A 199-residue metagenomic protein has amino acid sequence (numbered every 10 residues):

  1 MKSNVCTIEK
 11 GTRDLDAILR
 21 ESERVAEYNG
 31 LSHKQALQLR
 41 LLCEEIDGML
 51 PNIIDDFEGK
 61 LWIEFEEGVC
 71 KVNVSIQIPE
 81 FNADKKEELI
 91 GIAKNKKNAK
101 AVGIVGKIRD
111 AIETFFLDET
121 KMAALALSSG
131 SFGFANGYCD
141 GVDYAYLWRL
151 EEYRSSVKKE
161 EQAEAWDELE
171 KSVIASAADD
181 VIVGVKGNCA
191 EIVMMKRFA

Functional and structural regions predicted by a protein language model:
M1-N4, P51-A199: Conserved beta-strand-loop-beta-strand hairpin that lines the nucleotide-binding pocket of ATP/GTP-utilizing enzymes
K2-G30: Helix-loop-beta hinge of the Bergerat
G11-I18, Q38, W166, E170: Phosphate/oxyanion-binding active-site loops and adjacent basic polyanion-contact surfaces
A17, K34-E45: Conserved alpha-helix in the HATPase_c
S22, L37, D47-I54: Amphipathic alpha-helical interaction surfaces in cytosolic regulatory modules
R24, S32, C43, E66-E67: Ordered, small/hydrophobic-rich secondary-structure cores
Y28, S32-Q35, A163: Alpha-helix N-cap/helix-initiation motif
